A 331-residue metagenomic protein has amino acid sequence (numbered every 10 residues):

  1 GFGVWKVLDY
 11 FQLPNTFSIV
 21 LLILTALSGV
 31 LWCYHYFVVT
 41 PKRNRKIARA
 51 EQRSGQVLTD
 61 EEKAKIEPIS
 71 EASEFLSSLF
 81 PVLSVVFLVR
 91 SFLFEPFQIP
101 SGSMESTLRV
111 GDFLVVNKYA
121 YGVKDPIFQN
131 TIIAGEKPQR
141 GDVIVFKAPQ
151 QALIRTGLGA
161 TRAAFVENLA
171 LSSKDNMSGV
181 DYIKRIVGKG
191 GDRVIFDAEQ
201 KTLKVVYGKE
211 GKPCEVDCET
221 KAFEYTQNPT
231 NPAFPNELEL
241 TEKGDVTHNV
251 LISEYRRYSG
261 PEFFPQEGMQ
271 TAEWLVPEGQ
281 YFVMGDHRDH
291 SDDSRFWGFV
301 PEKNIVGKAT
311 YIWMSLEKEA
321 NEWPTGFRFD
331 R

Functional and structural regions predicted by a protein language model:
G1-G3, L22-W32, S77-S91: Hydrophobic alpha-helical transmembrane segments of multi-pass integral membrane proteins
G1-V30, V39-K42, T59-A72, S106-R331: Soluble "head" domains of membrane/secretory-pathway proteins
C33-A50: Membrane-water interface of transmembrane alpha-helices
E51-Q52, T107: Non-catalytic extracellular/periplasmic "stalk" and linker regions immediately N-terminal to catalytic or recognition
Q52-E95: Internal/C-terminal transmembrane anchor helices
S78, F97, N176-G179: Short capping loops/turns at secondary-structure boundaries
L88-E105, R109, V123: Hydrophobic alpha-helical transmembrane segments in integral membrane proteins
